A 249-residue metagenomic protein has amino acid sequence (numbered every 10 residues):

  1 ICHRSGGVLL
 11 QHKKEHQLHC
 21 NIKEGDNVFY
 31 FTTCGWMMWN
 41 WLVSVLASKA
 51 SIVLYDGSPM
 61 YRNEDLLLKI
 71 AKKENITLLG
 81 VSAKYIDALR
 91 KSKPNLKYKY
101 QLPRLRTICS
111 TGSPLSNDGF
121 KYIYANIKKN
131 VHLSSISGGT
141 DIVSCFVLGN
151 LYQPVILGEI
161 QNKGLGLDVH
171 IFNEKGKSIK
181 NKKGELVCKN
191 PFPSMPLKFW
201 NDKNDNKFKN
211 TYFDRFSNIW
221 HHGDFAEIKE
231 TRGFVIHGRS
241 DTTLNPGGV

Functional and structural regions predicted by a protein language model:
C2-R4, F31-T32, M37, Y55 (+11 more regions): Generic beta-strand/beta-sheet core signal
G6-N27, M37-T77, S92: Conserved AMP-binding/adenylation subdomain of ANL enzymes
K14, L18, I22-E24, D56-G57 (+9 more regions): Ligand-binding pocket scaffold of soluble enzyme catalytic domains
L42, A47-A50, I76-V81, R90-V155: Gly/Ser/Thr-rich phosphate-binding loop
K49, A71, L79, D224 (+2 more regions): Residue-level signal for inorganic ion chemistry
K84-D87, S194: Alpha-helix/helix-capping structural signal
P114, I136, L148-K203, T211-D214: Adenylate-forming AMP-binding core of the ANL superfamily, especially NRPS adenylation
S178-I179, V187-G247: Conserved ATP-binding/catalytic segment of the ANL
